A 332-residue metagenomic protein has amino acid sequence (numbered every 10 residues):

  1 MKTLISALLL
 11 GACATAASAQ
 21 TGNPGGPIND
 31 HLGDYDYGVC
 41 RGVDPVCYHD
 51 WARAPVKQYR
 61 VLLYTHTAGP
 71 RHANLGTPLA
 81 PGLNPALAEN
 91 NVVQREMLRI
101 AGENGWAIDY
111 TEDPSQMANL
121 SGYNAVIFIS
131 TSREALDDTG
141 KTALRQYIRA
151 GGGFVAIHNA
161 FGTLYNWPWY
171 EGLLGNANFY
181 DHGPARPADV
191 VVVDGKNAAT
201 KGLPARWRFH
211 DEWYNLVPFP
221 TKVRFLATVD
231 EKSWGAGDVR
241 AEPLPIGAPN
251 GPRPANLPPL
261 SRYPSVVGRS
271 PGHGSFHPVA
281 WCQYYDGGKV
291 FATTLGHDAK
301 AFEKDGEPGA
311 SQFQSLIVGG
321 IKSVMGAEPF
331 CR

Functional and structural regions predicted by a protein language model:
S6-A14: Bacterial N-terminal signal peptides
T21-Y123, I321, E328-P329: Aromatic-Pro/Gly-enriched surface loop or interdomain linker that acts as a lid/target-recognition segment
Y35-H49, G183-K289: Catalytic beta-strand/loop cores that center a nucleophilic Ser/Cys/Thr and support acyl-enzyme chemistry
R60-T65, I108-Y110, N124-S130, I148 (+4 more regions): Structural recognition of the beta-strand scaffold that forms the well-ordered cores of secreted hydrolase catalytic
T67-P70, P114-M117, T131-A135, F154 (+5 more regions): Solvent-exposed loop/turn segments at secondary-structure junctions within structured extracellular/periplasmic domains
A68-T77, Y110, W234-G237, A292 (+1 more regions): Short, solvent-exposed loop/turn elements at domain surfaces
F128, E134-R206: A glycine-rich, often tryptophan-bearing local segment used as a flexible ligand/cofactor-contacting loop or short
A299-F313: A short acidic/glycine-rich loop-to-helix N-cap element
